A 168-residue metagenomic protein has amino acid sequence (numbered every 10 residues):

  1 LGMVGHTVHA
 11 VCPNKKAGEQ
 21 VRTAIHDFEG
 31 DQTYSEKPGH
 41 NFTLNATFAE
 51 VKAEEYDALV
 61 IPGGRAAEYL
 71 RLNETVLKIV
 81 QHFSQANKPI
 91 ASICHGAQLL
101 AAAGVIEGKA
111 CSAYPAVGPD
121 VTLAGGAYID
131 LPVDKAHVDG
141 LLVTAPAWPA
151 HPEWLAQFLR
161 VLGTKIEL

Functional and structural regions predicted by a protein language model:
L1-A86, Q98-G108, G118-L168: Extended, subdomain-level signal for the structured scaffold at the beginning of enzyme domains
I93-G96: Short, thiol/selenol-centered motifs that function as redox-active sites or metal-ligating centers
A113-V117: Substrate-gating cap/lid alpha-helix
